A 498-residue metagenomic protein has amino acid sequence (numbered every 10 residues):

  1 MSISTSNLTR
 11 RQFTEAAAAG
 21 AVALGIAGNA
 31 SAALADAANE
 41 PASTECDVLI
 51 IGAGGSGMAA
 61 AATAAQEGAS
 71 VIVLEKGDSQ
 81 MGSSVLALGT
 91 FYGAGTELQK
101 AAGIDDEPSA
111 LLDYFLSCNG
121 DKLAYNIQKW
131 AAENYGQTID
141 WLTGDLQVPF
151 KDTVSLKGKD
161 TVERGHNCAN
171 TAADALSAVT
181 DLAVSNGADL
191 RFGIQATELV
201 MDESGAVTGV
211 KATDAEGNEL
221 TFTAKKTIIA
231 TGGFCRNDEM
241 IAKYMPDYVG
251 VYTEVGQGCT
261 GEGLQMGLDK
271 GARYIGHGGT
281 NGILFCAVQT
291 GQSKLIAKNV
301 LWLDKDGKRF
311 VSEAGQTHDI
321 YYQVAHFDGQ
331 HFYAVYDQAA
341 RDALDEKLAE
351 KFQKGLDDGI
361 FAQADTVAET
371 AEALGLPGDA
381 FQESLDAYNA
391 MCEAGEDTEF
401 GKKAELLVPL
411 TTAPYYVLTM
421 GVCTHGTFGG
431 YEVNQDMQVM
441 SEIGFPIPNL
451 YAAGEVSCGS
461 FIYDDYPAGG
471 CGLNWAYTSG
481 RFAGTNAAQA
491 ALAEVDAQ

Functional and structural regions predicted by a protein language model:
M1-Q12, A19-G28: N-terminal secretory signal peptides
I3, A16, K76-D189, G193-Q195 (+4 more regions): Conserved N-terminal/central alpha/beta ligand/cofactor-binding core
A42-G54: Beta1/beta-strand and adjacent pyrophosphate-binding region of the FAD-binding site in flavoprotein oxidoreductases
G120, D328-Y416, N486, A490: Helix-rich C-terminal "cap"/substrate-channel and partner-interaction subdomain that packs against the flavin-binding
V200-T221: Conserved beta-strand-loop-beta-strand element in the redox core of flavoprotein oxidoreductases
N218, F222, K226-F285, L473-A476 (+2 more regions): Glycine-rich loop(s) and the adjacent beta-strand/alpha-helix scaffold that form part
L264-M266, K270-L376: An anion/pyrophosphate-binding glycine-rich loop and adjacent beta-alpha core in soluble alpha-beta enzymes
A380-D464: A glycine-rich dinucleotide-binding beta-alpha-beta segment and adjacent secondary-structure elements that constitute
